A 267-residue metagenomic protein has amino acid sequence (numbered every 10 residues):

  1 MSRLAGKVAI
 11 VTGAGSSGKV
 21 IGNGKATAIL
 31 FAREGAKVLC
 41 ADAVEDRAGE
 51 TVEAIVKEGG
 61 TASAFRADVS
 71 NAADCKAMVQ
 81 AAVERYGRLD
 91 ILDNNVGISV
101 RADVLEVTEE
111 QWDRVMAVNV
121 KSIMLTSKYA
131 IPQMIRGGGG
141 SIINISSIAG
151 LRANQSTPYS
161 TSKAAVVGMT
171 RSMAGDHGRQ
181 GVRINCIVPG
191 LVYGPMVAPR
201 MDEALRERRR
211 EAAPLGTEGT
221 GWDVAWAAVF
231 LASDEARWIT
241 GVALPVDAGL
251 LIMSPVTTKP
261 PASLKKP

Functional and structural regions predicted by a protein language model:
S2-L39: Canonical Rossmann dinucleotide-binding motif of NAD(H)/NADP(H)-dependent dehydrogenases/reductases, specifically
D103-V104, Q111-D113, R209: Substrate-binding pocket helix/loop in short-chain dehydrogenase/reductase
S127, S162, T170: Active-site helix of classical SDR
P132, G175-R179, R237: Alpha-helical segment proximal to the catalytic Tyr-Lys
S147: Residue(s) in the substrate-gating loop at a strand-loop-helix junction that position the organic substrate next
C186, E207-I239, A248: C-terminal helical subdomain
T240-P267: Short C-terminal tail/terminal secondary-structure segment of NAD(P)H-dependent dehydrogenase/reductase domains
